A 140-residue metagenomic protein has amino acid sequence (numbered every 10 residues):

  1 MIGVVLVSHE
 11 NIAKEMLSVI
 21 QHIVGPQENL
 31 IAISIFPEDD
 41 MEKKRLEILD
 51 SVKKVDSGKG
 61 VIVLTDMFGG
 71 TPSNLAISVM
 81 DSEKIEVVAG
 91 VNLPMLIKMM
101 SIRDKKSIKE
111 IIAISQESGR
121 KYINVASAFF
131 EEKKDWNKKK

Functional and structural regions predicted by a protein language model:
I2-I62, F68-K140: N-terminal loops that bind phosphate or other acidic moieties and the adjacent beta-alpha structural core
